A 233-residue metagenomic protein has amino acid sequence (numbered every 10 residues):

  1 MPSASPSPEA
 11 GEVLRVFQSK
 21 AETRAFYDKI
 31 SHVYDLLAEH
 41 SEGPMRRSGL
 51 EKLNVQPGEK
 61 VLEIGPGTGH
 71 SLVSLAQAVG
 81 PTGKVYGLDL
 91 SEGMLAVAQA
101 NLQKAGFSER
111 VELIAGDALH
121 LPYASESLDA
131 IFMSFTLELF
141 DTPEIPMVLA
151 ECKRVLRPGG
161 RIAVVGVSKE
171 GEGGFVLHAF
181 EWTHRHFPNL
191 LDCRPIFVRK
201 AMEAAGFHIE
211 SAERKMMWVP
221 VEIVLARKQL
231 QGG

Functional and structural regions predicted by a protein language model:
M1-S31: N-terminal, positively charged/glycine-rich alpha-helical extensions of SAM-dependent methyltransferases
H40-P57: Conserved alpha-helix/loop element of class I SAM-dependent methyltransferases that forms part of the SAM/SAH-binding
L62-H120: Class I SAM-dependent methyltransferase SAM/SAH-binding core
L119-A130: A short acidic, Gly/Pro-enriched loop at the edge of an enzyme's catalytic core that lines a small-molecule cofactor
P146-P158: A short glycine-rich, Lys/Arg-flanked "PGG" loop and its adjoining helix->strand segment in the class I
G159-G166: Conserved beta-strand signature within the Rossmann-like core of class I S-adenosyl-L-methionine
L190-G206: Short alpha-helix
G206-G233: Core SAM-dependent methyltransferase catalytic element
